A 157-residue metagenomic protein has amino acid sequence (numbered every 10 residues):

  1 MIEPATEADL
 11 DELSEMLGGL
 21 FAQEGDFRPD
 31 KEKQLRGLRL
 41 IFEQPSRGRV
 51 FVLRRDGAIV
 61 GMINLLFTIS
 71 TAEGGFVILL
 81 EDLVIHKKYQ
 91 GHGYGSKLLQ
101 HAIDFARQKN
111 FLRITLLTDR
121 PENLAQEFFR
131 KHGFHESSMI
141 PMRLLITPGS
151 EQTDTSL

Functional and structural regions predicted by a protein language model:
P4-D11, E15-G75, E81, Q100 (+3 more regions): Acetyl-CoA-dependent GNAT
T68, H86, D119: Residue-level recognition of the GNAT/N-acetyltransferase active site
F76, H92, K109-L112: Short coil/turn segments at alpha/beta junctions that flank glycine-rich nucleotide-binding fingerprints
Y89, G93-H101: Conserved acetyl-CoA pyrophosphate-binding loop and the N-cap/start of the following alpha-helix in GNAT-like
S96, Q108, R120-S138, L144: Conserved active-site alpha-helix within GNAT-family acetyltransferase domains
L99, A106-T118: Conserved GNAT acetyl-CoA-binding A-motif
K131, I140-L157: Terminal substrate-recognition subdomain of acyl/acetyltransferases
